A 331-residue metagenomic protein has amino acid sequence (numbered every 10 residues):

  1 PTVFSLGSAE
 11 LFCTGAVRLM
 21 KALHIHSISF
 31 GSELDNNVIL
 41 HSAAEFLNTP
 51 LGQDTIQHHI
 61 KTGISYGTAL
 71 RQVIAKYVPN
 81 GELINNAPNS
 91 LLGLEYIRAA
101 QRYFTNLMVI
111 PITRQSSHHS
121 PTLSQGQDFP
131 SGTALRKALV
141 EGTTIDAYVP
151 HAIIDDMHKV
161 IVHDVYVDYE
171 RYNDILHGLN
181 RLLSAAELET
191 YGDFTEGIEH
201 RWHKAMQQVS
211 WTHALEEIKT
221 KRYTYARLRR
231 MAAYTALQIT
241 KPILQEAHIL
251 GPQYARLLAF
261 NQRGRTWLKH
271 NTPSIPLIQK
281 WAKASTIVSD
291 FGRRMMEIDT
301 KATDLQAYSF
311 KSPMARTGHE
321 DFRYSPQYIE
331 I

Functional and structural regions predicted by a protein language model:
P1-I331: Nucleotidyltransferase catalytic core that binds NTPs
